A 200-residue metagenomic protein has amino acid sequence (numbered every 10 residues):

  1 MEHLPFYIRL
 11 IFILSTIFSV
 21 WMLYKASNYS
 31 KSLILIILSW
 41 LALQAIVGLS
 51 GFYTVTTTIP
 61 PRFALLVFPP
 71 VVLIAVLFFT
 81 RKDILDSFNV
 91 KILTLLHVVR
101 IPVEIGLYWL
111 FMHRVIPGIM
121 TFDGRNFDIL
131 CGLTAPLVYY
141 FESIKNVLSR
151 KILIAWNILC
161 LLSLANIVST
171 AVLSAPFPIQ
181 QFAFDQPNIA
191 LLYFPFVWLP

Functional and structural regions predicted by a protein language model:
M1, W21-Y29, L49-T57: Short, hydrophobic transmembrane alpha-helix segments
M1-T16, V55-L66, F196-L199: Hydrophobic transmembrane alpha-helical segments in integral membrane proteins
V20-N28, I74-D83, Y140-K145: Structural signal for the C-terminal ends of transmembrane alpha-helices and the immediately following loop
S27-S39, F88-T94, S149-L153: Membrane-interfacial loop-to-transmembrane alpha-helix junctions, especially the N-terminal start
S39-W109: A glycine-rich, hydrophobic loop/mini-helix early in the fold
R81-L148: Membrane-proximal helix-loop-helix units in multi-pass membrane proteins
L153-S169: Hydrophobic alpha-helical membrane-insertion segments
A175-V197: Short, membrane-exposed interhelical loops at transmembrane-helix boundaries
